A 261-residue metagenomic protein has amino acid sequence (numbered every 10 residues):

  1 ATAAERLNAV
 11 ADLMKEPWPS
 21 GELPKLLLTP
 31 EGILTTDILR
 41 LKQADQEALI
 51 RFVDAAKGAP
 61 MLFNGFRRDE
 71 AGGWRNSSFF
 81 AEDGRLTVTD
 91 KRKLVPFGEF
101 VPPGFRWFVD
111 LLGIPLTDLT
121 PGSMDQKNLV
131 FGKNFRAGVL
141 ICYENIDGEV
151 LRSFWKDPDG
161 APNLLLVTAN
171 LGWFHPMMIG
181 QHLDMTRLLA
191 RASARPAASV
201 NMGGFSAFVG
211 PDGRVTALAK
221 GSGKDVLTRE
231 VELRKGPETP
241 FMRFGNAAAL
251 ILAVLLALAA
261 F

Functional and structural regions predicted by a protein language model:
A1-F261: Enzyme catalytic cores with a strong preference for nitrogen-chemistry domains
